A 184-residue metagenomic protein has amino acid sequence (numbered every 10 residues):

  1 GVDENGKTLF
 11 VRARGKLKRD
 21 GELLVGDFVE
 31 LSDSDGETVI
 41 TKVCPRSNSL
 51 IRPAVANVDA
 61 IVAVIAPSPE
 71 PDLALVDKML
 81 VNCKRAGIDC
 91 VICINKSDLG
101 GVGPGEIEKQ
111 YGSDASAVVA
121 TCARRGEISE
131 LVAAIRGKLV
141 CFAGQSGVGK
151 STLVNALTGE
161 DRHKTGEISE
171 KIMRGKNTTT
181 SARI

Functional and structural regions predicted by a protein language model:
G1-L73: N-terminal accessory targeting/assembly segments
R46, V64-P67, N82, A86 (+6 more regions): Conserved, well-folded catalytic cores of nucleic-acid-processing and energy-transducing macromolecular machines
V58-V64, R85-S97, A115-T121: Conserved beta-strand/loop subsegment of P-loop NTPase cores
A74-K84: Histidine-anchored nucleotide/phosphate-binding helix
N82, Q110, I184: Hydrophobic/aromatic ligand-binding patch that stacks against planar heteroaromatic rings of cofactors or nucleotides
D98-V148: Canonical P-loop GTPase G-domain recognition
S146, S151-T152, A156: Walker A/P-loop
G159-I184: Switch I (effector-binding) loop of TRAFAC-class P-loop GTPase G-domains
